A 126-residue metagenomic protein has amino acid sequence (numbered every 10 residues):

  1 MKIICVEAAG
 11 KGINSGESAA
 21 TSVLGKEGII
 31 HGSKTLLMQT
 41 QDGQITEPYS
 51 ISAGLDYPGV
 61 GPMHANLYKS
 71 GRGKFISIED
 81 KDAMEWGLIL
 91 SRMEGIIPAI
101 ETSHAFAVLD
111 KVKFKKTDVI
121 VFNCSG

Functional and structural regions predicted by a protein language model:
M1-A8, D118-C124: Beta-strand segments within the central parallel beta-sheet cores of soluble alpha/beta enzyme folds
C5-I96: Active-site/ligand-binding loops adjacent to catalytic centers
D80-G126: Claisen-condensing/thiolase-fold acyl-transfer catalytic domains that form or cleave C-C bonds in fatty acid
